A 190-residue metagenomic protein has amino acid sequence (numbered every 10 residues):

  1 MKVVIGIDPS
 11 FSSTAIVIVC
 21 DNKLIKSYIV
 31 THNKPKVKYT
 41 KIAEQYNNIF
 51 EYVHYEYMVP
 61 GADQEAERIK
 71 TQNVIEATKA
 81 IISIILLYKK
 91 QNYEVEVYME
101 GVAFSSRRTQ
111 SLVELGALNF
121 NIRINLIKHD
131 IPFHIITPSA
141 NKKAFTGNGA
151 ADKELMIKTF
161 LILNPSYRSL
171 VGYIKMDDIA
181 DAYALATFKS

Functional and structural regions predicted by a protein language model:
M1-S190: Phosphate- and other anionic-substrate recognition elements at nucleic-acid/protein interfaces
